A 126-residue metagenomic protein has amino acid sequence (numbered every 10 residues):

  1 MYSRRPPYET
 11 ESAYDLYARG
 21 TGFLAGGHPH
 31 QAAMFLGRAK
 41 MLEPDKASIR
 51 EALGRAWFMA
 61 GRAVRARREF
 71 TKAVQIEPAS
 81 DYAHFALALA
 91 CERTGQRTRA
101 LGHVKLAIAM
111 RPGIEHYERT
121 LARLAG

Functional and structural regions predicted by a protein language model:
M1-S12: Long, contiguous interaction/recruitment modules in multidomain scaffold/adaptor proteins
T10-L42: Alpha-helical segment of the N-proximal tetratricopeptide repeat
G26-R38, A60-K72, T94-L106: Structural signature of tandem alpha-helical TPR/SEL1-like repeats, specifically the intra-repeat loop/turn
L89-H116, A122: TPR/TPR-like (Sel1-like) alpha-helical repeat modules
